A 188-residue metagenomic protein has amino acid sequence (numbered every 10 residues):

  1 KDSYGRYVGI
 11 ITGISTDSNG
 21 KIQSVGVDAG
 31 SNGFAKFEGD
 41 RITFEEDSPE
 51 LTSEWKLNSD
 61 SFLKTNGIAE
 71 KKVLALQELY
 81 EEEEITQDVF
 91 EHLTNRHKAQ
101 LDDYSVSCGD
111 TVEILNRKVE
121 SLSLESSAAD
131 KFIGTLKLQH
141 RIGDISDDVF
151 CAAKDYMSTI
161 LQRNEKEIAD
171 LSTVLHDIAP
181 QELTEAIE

Functional and structural regions predicted by a protein language model:
K1-A186: Peripheral interaction segments used for macromolecular assembly
